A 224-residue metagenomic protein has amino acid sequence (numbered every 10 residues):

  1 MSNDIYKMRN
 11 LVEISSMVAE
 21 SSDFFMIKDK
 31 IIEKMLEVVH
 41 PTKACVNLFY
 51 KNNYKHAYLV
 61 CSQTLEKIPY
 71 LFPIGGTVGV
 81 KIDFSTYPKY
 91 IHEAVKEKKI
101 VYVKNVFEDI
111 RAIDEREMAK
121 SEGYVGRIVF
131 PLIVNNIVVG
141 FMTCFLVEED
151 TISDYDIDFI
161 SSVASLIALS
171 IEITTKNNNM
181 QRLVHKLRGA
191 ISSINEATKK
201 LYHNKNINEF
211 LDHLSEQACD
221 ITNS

Functional and structural regions predicted by a protein language model:
M1, M8, I167, I173 (+3 more regions): Heptad-repeat alpha-helical coiled-coil signal-transmission segments
M8-M26, K30, K34, I191-E209 (+2 more regions): Short regulatory/linker helices and ligand/cofactor-binding micro-motifs at input modules
E33-L36, C45-I82, E216-C219: GAF sensory/regulatory domain recognition with acknowledged cross-activation on helical regulatory dimers
K67-I110, D114: Regulatory sensory and allosteric helical modules in signal-transduction proteins and certain transcription factors
V125-I133: A short, aliphatic-rich beta-strand micro-motif
G140-T151: Short beta-strand-to-loop transition segments that serve as allosteric relay/switch motifs in sensory/regulatory domains
I157, S161-E172: Allosteric cytosolic regulatory segments
